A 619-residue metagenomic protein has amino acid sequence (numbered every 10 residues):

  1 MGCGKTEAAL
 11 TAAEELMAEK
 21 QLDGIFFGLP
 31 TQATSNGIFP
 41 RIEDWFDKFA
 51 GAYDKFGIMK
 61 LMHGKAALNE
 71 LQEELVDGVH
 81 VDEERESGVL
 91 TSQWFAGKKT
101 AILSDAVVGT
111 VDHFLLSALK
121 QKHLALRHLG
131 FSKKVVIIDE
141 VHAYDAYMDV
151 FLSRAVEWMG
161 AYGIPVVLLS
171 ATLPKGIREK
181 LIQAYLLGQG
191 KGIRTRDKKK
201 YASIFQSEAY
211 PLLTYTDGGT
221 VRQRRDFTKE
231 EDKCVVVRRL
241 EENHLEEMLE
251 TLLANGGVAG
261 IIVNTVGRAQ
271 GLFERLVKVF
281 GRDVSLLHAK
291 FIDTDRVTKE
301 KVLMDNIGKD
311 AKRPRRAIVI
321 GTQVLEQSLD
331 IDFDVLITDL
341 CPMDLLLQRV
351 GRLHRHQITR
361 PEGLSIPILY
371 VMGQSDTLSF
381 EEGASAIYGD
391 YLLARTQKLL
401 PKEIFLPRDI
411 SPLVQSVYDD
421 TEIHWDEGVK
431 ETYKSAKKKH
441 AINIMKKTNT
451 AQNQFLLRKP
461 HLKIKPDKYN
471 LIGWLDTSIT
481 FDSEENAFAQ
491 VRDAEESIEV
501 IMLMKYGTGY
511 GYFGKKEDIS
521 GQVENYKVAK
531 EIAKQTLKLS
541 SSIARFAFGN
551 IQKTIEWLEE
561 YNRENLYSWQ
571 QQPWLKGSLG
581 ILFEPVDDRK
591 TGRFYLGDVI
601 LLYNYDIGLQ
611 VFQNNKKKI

Functional and structural regions predicted by a protein language model:
M1-A13, Y144, S170: Walker A/P-loop
T6-D23, R41, V156-W158: Walker A/P-loop NTP-binding motif
D23-D47, L61-A66, L173-I177, V266: Conserved Walker A/P-loop ATP-binding site and its immediately adjacent core in helicase/helicase-like ATPase domains
I42-V107, V111-L115: A substrate-engagement module of RecA-like helicase motors
A101-A118, A311-E326: Conserved two-lobed SF2 helicase motor
L129-V135, H142-Q223: Post-DEXD/H (motif II) to motif III coupling segment of the RecA-like Helicase ATP-binding lobe
R178, D232, N243-K309, F333 (+1 more regions): C-terminal helicase lobe and adjacent C-terminal extensions/tails of nucleic-acid helicase motors
G188-A269: Conserved interdomain linker/interface between the two RecA-like ATPase lobes of SF2 helicase motors
